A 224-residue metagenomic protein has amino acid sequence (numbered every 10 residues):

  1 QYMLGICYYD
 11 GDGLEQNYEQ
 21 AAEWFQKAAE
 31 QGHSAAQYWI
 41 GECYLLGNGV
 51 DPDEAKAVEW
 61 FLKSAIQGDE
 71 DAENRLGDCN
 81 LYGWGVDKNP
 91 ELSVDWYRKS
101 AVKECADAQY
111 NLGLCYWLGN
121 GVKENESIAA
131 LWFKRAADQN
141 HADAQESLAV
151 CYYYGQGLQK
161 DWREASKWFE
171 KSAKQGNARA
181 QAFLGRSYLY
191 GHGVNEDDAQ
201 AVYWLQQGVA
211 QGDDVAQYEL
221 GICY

Functional and structural regions predicted by a protein language model:
Q1, D10-D12, N17, E30-S34 (+15 more regions): Short helix-capping/linker turns of helical repeat alpha-solenoids
Q1-D10, W39-L46, R75-Y82, N111-L118 (+3 more regions): Hydrophobic face of amphipathic alpha-helices that form TPR/SEL1-like repeat modules and related alpha-solenoid
Q1-L4, K56, S64, G68 (+9 more regions): Polar, glycosylation-prone regions of secreted, cell-surface, and some intracellular proteins
